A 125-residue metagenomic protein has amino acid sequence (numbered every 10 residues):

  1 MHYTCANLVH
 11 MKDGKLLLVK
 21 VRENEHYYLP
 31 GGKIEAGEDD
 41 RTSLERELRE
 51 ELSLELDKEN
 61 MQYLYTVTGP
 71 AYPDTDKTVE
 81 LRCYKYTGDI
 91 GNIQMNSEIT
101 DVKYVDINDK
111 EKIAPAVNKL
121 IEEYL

Functional and structural regions predicted by a protein language model:
M1-L16: Conserved N-terminal beta-strand and adjoining loop/helix that marks the start of the Nudix/MutT-like hydrolase domain
Y3-T4, V67-N92: Active-site-adjacent beta-strand/loop module that shapes the phosphate/pyrophosphate-binding cleft
L8-V9, V19, D74-D76, I93-N96: Short secondary-structure boundary/capping segments
V9, Y27, K77, K103: Residues that recognize and position ribonucleotide moieties
H10-M11, L18, Y86, Y104: Conserved hydrophobic "DFG−1" position in protein kinase catalytic cores
K12-E51: Conserved Nudix-box catalytic region and its N-terminal flanking loop in Nudix hydrolases and closely related
E55-Y65: A short coil-to-beta-strand element that immediately follows conserved catalytic motifs
C83-T87, Q94-Y124: NUDIX/MutT-family hydrolases
